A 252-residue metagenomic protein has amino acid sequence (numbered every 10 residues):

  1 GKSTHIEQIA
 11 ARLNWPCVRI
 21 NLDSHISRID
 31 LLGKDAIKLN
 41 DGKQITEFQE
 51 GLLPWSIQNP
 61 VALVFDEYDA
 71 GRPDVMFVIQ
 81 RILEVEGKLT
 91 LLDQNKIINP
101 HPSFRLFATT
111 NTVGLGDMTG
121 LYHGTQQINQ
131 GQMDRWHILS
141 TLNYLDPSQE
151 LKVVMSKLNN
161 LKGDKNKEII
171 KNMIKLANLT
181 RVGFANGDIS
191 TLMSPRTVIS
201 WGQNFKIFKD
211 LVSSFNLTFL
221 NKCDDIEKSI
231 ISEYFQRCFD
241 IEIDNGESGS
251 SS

Functional and structural regions predicted by a protein language model:
G1-K171, K175: AAA+ P-loop NTPase catalytic core and its hallmark functional loops
Y144-L151, M155-S252: Alpha-helical lid/collar subdomain of P-loop NTPases
